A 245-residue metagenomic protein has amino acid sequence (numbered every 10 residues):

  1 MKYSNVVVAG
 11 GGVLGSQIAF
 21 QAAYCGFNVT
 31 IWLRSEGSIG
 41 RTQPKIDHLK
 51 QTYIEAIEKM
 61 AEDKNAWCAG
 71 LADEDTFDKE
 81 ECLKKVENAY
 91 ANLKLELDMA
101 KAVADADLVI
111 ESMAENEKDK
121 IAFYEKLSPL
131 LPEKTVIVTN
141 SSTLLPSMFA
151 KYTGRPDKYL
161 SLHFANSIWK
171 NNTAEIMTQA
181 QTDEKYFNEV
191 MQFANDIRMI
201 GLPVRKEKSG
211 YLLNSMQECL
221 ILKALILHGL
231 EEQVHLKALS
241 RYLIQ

Functional and structural regions predicted by a protein language model:
M1-C68, L130, Q179: NAD(P)+-binding Rossmann beta1-loop-alpha1 motif at the extreme N-terminus of oxidoreductases
A19-F20, Q43-P44, I121-F123, F149-K151: Short amphipathic alpha-helical segments
R34, G40-R41, T52-V136, L144: Rossmann-like NAD(P)-binding element
Q43-I57, I110, L131, T153 (+5 more regions): Structural signal for hydrophobic packing residues in well-ordered secondary-structure cores of soluble enzyme domains
V136-S215: Rossmann-fold dinucleotide-binding core
M177, P203-Q245: Substrate-binding/catalytic subdomain of NAD(P)-dependent oxidoreductase enzymes
